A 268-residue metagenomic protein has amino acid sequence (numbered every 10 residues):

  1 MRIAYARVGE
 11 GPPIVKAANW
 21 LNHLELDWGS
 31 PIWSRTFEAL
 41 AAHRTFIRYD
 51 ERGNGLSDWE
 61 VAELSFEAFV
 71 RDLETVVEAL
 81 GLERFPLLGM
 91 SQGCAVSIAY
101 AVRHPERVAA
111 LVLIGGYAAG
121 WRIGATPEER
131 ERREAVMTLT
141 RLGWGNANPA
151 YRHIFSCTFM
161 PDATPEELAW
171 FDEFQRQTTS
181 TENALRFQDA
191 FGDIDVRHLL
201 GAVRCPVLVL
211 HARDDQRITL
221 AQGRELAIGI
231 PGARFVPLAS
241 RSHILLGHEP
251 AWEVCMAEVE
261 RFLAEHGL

Functional and structural regions predicted by a protein language model:
M1-L56: Conserved HGGG/HGGXW glycine-rich cap/lid loop of the alpha/beta-hydrolase fold
E67-F85: Conserved acidic catalytic loop of the alpha/beta-hydrolase fold
G89-G93, S97: Gly/Ala-rich beta-loop-alpha elbow adjacent to hydrolase catalytic centers
I98, V102-R103, V108-L142: Flexible "cap/lid" loop of the alpha/beta hydrolase fold
G145-A190, H198-L199: Conserved alpha/beta-hydrolase catalytic His-Asp/Glu region
V203, V209-H211: Short beta-strand/loop motif that positions the catalytic acidic residue of the alpha/beta-hydrolase fold
Q216-Q222: Conserved alpha/beta-hydrolase "acid-adjacent" motif
A233-L268: Catalytic active-site module of serine/aspartate enzymes centered on a nucleophile-bearing elbow/loop
